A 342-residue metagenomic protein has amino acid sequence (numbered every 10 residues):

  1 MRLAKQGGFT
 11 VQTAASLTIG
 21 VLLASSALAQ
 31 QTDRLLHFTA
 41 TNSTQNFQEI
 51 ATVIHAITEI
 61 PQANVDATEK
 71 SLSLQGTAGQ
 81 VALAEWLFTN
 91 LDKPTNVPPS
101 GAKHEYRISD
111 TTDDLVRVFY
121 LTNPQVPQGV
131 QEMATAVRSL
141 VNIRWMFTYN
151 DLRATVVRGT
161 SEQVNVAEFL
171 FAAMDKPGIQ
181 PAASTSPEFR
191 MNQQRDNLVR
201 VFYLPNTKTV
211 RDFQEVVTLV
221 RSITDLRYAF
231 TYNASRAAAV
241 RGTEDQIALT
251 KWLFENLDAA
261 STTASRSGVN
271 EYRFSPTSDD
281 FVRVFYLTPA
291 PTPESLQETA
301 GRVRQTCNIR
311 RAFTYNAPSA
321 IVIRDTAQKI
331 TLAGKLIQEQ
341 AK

Functional and structural regions predicted by a protein language model:
M1-K342: Sec-dependent N-terminal signal peptides of Gram-negative outer-membrane/periplasmic proteins
